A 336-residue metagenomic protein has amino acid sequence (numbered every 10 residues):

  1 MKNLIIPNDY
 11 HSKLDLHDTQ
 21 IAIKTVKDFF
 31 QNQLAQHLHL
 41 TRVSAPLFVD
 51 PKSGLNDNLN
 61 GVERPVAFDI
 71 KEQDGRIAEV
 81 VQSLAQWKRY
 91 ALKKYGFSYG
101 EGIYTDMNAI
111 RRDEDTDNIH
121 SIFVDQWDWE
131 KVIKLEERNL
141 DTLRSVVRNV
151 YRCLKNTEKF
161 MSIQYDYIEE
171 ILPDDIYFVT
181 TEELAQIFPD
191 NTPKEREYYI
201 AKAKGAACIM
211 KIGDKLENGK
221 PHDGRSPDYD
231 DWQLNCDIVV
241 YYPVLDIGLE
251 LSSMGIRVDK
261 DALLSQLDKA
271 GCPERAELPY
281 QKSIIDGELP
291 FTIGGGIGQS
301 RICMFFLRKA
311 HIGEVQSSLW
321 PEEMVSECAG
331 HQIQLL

Functional and structural regions predicted by a protein language model:
K2-H120, D128-V132: Class II aminoacyl-tRNA synthetase-like tRNA-binding/catalytic domains
I21-T25, F29, R138-S145, N149 (+3 more regions): Generic recognition of stable, solvent-exposed alpha-helical segments in well-folded globular domains
L34-T41, V150-M161, A310: A generic secondary-structure signal for well-formed alpha-helical elements
L47-P51, D166-L172, P321-V325: A glycine-rich phosphate-binding loop feature that marks nucleotide/adenosyl-phosphate handling sites
F68-K71, K93-Y99, I119-S121, E169 (+4 more regions): A general structural signal for short secondary-structure junctions and capping/turn motifs
E101-I103, V124-D128, K204-A206, D246-G248: Extracellular structured ligand-interaction cores
T105-N191, E195: Extended, charged alpha-beta segments that form solvent-exposed binding/catalytic grooves in nucleic-acid-handling
I110, T180-L336: A translation/RNA-centric and nucleic-acid-associated enzymatic feature enriched in Class II aminoacyl-tRNA synthetases
